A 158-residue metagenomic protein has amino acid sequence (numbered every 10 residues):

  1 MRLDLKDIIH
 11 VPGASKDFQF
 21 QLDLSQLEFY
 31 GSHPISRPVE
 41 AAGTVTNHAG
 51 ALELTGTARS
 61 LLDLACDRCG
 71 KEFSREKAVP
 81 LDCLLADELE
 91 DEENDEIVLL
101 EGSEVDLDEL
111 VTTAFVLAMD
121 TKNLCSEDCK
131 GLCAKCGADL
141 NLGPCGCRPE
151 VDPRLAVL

Functional and structural regions predicted by a protein language model:
M1-V157: Structured interface patches
